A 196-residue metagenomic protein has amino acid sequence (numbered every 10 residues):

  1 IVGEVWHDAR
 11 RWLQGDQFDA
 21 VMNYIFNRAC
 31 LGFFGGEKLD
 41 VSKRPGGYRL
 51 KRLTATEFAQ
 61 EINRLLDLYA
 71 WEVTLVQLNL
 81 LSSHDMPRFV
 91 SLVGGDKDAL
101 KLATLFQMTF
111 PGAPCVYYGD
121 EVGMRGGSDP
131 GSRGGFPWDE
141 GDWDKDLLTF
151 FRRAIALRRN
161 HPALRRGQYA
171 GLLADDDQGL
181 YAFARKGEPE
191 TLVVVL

Functional and structural regions predicted by a protein language model:
I1, H84, Q107, G119-E121 (+2 more regions): Conserved, mostly hydrophobic/aromatic
I1-G3, M22, L78-N79, V116-Y118: Hydrophobic faces of well-ordered beta-strands that scaffold small-molecule active sites in alpha/beta enzyme cores
I1-Y69, D96-K97, F106, R125-R153 (+3 more regions): Active-site-proximal helices and loops of the catalytic beta/alpha 8
W6, T104-Q107, P111-R125: Substrate-binding cleft of secreted/luminal carbohydrate-active enzymes
W6-A9, S83-P87, V122-M124, E188-E190: Short, solvent-exposed loop/turn segments at secondary-structure junctions
L68-G95: Active-site clefts of carbohydrate-active enzymes
V76-Q77, Y118-D120, R166-G171: Short coil/turn segments at secondary-structure boundaries
L173-L196: Carbohydrate-binding surface patches
